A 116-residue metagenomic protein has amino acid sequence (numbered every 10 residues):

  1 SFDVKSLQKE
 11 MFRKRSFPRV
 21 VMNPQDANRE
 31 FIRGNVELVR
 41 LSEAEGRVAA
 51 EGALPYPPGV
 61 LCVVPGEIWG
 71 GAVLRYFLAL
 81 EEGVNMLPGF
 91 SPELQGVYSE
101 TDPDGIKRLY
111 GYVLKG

Functional and structural regions predicted by a protein language model:
S1-G116: Non-catalytic terminal extensions of PLP-dependent enzymes
